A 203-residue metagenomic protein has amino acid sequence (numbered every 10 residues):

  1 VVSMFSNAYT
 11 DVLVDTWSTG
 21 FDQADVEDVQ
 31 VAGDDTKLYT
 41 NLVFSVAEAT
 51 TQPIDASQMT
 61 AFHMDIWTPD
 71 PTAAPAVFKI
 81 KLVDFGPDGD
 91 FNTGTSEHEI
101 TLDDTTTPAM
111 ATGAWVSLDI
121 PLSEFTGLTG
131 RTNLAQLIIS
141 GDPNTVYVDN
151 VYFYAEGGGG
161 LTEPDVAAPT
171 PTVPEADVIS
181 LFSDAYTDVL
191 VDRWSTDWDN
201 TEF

Functional and structural regions predicted by a protein language model:
V1-F203: Beta-rich carbohydrate-recognition modules and glycan-binding surfaces
